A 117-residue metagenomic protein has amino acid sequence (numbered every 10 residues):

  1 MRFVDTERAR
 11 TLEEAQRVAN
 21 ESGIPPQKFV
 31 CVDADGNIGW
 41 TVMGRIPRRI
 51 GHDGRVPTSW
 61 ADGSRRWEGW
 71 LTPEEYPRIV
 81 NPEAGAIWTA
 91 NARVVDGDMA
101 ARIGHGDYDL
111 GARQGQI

Functional and structural regions predicted by a protein language model:
M1-Q116: Accessory structured domains or lobes within enzymes
